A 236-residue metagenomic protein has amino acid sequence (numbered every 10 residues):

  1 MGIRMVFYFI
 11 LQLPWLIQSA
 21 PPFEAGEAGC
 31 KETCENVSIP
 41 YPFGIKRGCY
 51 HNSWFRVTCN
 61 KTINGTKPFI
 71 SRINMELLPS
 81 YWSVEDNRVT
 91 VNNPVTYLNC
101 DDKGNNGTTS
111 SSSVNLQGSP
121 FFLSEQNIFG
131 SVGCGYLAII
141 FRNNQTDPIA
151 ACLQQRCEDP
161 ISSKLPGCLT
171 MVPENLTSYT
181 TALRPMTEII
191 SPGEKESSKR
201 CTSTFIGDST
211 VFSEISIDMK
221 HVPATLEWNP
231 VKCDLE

Functional and structural regions predicted by a protein language model:
G2-E236: Typically disulfide-stabilized, N-glycosylated extracellular/lumenal ectodomains of secreted and cell-surface proteins
